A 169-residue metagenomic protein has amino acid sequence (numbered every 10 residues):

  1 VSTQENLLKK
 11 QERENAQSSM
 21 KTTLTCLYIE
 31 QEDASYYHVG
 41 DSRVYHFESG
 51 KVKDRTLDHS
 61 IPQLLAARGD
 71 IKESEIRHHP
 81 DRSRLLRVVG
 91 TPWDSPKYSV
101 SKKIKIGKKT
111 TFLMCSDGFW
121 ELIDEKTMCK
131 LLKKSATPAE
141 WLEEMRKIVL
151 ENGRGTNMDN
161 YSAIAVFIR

Functional and structural regions predicted by a protein language model:
V1-R169: PP2C/PPM-type serine/threonine phosphatase catalytic domain
